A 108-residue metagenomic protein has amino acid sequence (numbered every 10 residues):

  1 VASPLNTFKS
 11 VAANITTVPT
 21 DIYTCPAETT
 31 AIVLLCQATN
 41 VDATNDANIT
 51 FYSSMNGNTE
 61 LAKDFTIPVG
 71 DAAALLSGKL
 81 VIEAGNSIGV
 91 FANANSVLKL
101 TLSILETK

Functional and structural regions predicted by a protein language model:
V1-L35, F91-K108: C-terminal interaction-tip segments
A38-A43, N93: Short solvent-exposed strand-capping/beta-turn motif centered on an Asx-Ser/Thr pair
N40, M55, I104-E106: Beta-strand elements of well-folded, non-transmembrane domains
A43-F65: Short, surface-exposed beta-strand/strand-loop-strand elements in extracellular ectodomains
T66-A72: Short proline/glycine- and polar residue-rich coil/turn motifs
A72-K79: Exposed aromatic-hydrophobic patches
K79-V97: Noncatalytic modules at the cell exterior or secretory-pathway interfaces, chiefly beta-strand-rich lectin/adhesion
